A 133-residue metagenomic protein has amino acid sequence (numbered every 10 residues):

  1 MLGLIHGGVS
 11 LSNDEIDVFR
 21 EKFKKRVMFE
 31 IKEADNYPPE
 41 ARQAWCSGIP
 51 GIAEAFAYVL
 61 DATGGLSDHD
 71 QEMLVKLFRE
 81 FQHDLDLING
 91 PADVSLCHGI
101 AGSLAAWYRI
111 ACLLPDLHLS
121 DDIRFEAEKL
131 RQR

Functional and structural regions predicted by a protein language model:
M1-R133: Glycan-recognition and catalytic cores of secretory/periplasmic carbohydrate-active enzymes
